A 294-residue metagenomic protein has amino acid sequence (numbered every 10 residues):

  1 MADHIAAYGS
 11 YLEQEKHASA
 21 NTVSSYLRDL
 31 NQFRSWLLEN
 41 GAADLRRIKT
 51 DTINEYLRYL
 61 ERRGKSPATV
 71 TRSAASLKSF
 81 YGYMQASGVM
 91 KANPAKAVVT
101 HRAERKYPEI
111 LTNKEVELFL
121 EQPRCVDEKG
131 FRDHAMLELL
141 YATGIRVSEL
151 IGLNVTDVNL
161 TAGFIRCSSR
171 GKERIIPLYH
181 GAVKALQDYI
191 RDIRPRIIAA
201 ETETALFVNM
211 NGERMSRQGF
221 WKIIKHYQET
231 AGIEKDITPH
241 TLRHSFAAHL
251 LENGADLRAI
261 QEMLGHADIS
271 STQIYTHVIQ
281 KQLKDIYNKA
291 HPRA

Functional and structural regions predicted by a protein language model:
M1-A294: Conserved catalytic core of the tyrosine transesterase superfamily
